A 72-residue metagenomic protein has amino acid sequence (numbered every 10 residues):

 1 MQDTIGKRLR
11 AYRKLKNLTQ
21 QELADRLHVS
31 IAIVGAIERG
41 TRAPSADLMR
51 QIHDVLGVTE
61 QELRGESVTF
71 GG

Functional and structural regions predicted by a protein language model:
M1-L15: A short, Lys/Arg-rich alpha-helix, primarily the initiator
K14, D25, D54: Alpha-helical residues within the helix-turn-helix
N17-A36: Short alpha-helical DNA-recognition segment
I33, A43, E62: Residues in the helix-turn-helix
E38, L48, L56: DNA major-groove recognition helix of helix-turn-helix
D54, E62-G72: Short, charged recognition helix plus adjacent turn of helix-turn-helix-like nucleic-acid-binding domains
